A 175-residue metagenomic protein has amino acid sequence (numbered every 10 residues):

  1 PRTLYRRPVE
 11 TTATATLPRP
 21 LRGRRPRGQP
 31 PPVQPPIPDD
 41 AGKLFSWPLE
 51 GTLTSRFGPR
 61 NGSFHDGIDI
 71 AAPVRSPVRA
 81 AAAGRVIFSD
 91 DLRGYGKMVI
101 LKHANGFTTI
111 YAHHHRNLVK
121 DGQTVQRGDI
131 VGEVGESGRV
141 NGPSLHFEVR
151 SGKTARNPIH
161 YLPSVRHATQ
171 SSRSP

Functional and structural regions predicted by a protein language model:
P1-T52, S172-P175: Polar/charged, compositionally biased leader and regulatory segments
A41-P175: Catalytic cores of peptidoglycan-degrading enzymes
